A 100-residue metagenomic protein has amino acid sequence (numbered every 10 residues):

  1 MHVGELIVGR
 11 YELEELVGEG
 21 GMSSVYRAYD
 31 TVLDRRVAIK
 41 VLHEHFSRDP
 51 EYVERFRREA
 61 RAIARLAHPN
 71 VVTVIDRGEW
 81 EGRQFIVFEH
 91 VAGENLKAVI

Functional and structural regions predicted by a protein language model:
M1-L13: A short, low-complexity linker immediately N-terminal to eukaryotic Hanks-type protein kinase catalytic domains
L13-G20, V25: Protein kinase glycine-rich loop
E19-G20, L66-P69: Conserved N-lobe motifs of Hanks-type protein kinase catalytic domains, especially the short loop(s) flanking
Y29-R36: Conserved N-lobe loop of protein kinases adjacent to the ATP-binding glycine-rich P-loop
I39: Conserved beta3 VAIK motif of the Hanks protein kinase fold
H43-R65: AlphaC helix of the eukaryotic protein kinase fold
R77: Activation-segment/catalytic-loop signature of the eukaryotic protein kinase fold
E81-N95, V99: Conserved short submotifs of the Hanks-type protein kinase catalytic core that shape the nucleotide-binding pocket
